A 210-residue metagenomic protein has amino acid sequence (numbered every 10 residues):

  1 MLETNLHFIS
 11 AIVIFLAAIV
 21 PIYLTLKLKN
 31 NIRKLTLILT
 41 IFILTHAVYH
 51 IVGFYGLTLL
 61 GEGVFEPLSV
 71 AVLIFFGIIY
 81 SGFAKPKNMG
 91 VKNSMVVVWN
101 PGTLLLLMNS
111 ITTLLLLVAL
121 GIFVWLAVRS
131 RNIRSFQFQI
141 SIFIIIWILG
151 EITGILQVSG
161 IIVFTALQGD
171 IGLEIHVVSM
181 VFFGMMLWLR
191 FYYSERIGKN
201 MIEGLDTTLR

Functional and structural regions predicted by a protein language model:
M1-A18, V98-V118: Hydrophobic transmembrane alpha-helical segments in integral membrane proteins
F8-P21, K34-L57, E66, V70 (+1 more regions): Hydrophobic alpha-helical transmembrane segments of multi-pass membrane proteins
F15-K27, G77-G82, L116-S130, M185-Y192: Alpha-helical transmembrane segments in multipass membrane proteins, preferentially the mid-helix core
T25-T36, T58-L59, K87-V91, A127-Q137: Membrane-interface helix-boundary motifs at transmembrane edges
K29, R33, L39, R134-F136 (+3 more regions): Sequence/structural signature of long amphipathic alpha-helices that form protein-protein interaction faces
L44-T45, F75-F76, L105-G121, S141-G150: Alpha-helical transmembrane segments of multi-pass integral membrane proteins
G61-P86, I122, I146-R210: C-terminal transmembrane-bundle signature of multipass membrane proteins, characterized by strong activation on
G82-L107: Surface-exposed beta-loop interaction hotspot
